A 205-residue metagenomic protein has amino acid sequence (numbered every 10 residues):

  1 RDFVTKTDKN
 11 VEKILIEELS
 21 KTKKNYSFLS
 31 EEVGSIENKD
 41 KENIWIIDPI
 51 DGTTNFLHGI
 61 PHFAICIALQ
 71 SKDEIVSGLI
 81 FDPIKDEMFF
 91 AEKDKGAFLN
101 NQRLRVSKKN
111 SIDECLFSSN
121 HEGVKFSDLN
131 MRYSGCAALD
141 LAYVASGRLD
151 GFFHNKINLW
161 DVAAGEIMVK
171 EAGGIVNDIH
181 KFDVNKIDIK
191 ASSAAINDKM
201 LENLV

Functional and structural regions predicted by a protein language model:
R1-I50: N-terminal subdomain of lithium-sensitive/metallo-dependent phosphomonoesterases centered on the IMPase/IPPase/PAP
D8, E31-E32, D48-D51, N55 (+3 more regions): Acidic active-site catalytic centers that drive phospho-/nucleotidyl reactions and related ester hydrolyses
D8, L19, T53, D82 (+5 more regions): Residue-level signal for inorganic ion chemistry
K39-F98: DPxDG-like acidic metal-binding loop motif
L99-R103: A structural micro-motif at secondary-structure boundaries
R105-V205: An extended, acidic
